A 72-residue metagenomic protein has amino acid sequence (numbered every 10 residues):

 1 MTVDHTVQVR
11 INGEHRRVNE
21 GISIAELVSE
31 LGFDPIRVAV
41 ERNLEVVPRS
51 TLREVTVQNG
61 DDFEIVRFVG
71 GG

Functional and structural regions predicted by a protein language model:
M1-G71: Ubiquitin-like/PB1-type beta-grasp interaction modules and other compact soluble beta-rich domains
